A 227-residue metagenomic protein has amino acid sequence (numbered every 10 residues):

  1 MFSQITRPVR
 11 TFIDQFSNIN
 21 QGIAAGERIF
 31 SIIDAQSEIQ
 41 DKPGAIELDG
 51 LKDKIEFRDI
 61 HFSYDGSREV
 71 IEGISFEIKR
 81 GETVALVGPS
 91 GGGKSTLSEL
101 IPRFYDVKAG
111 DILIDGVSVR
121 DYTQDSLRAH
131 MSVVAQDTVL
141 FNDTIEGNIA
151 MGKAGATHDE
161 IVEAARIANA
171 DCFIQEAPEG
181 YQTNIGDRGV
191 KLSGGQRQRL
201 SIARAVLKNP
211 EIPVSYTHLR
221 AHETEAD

Functional and structural regions predicted by a protein language model:
Q4-I32: Cytosolic ends of transmembrane helices, especially the final helix of ABC transmembrane type-1 domains
I19, Q36-I39: Signal-transduction coiled-coil helices of two-component systems
Q21, G66, D227: Active-site-proximal flexible loops/turns
D34, D41-K42, L48-S215, L219-R220: ABC-type nucleotide-binding domain
A221-D227: A short, hydrophobic C-terminal helix/tail in secreted or cell-surface proteins
